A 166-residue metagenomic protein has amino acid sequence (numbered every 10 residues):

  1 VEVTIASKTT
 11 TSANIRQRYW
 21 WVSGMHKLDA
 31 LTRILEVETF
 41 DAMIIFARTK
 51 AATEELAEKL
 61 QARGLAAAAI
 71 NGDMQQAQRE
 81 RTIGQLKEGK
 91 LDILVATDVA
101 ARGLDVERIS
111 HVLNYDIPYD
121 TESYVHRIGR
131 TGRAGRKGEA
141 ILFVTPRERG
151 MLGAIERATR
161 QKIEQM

Functional and structural regions predicted by a protein language model:
V1-M166: Conserved helicase RecA-like core
